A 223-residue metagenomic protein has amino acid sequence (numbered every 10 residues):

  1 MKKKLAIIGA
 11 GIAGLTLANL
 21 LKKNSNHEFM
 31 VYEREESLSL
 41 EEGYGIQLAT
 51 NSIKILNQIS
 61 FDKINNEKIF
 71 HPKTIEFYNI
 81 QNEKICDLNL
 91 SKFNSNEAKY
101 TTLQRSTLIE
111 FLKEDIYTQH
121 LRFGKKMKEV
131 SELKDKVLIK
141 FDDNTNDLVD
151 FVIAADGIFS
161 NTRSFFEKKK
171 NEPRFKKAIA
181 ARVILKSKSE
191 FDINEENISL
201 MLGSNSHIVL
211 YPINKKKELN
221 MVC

Functional and structural regions predicted by a protein language model:
M1-A13: Beta1/beta-strand and adjacent pyrophosphate-binding region of the FAD-binding site in flavoprotein oxidoreductases
K2-L5, K22, A49-I184: Conserved N-terminal helical subregion
K3, H27, V137, E195-E196: Nucleotide donor/acceptor-binding cores
K4, H27-M30, E218-M221: Residues at the starts of beta-strands that form the adenosine-phosphate
A13, S37, F159: Conserved Rossmann-like nucleotide-cofactor binding loop
L20-E42: Glycine-rich FAD pyrophosphate-binding loop
K54, S187-N194, K216: Short helix-loop capping/hinge motifs at secondary-structure junctions, enriched in acidic/polar residues
E196-C223: Active-site substrate-recognition segment that forms the wall of the catalytic cavity or substrate channel
